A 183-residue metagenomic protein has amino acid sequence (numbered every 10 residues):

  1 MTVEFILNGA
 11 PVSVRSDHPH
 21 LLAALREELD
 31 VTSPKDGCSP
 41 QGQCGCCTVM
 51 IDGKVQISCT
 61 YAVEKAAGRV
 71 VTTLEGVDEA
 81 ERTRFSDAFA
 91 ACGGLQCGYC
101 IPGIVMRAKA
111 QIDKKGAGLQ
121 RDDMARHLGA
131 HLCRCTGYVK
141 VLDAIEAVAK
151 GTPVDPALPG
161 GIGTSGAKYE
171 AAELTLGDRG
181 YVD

Functional and structural regions predicted by a protein language model:
M1-T164, Y169-A172, L176: Signature of N-terminal electron-transfer/Fe-S-associated modules in redox systems
V182-D183: N-terminal plug
